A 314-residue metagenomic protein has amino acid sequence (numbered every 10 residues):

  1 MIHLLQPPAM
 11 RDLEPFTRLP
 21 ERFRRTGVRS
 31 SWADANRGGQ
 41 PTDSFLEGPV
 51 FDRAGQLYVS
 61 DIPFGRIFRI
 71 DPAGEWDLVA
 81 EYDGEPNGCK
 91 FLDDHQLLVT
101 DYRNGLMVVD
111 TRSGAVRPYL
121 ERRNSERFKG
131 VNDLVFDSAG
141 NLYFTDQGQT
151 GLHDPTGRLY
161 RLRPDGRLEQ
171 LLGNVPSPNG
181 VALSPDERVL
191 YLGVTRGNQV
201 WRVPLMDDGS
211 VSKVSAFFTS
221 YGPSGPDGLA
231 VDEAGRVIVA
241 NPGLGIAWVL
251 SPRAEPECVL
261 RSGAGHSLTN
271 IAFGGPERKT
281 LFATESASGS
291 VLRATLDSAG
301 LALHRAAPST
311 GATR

Functional and structural regions predicted by a protein language model:
M1-S31, R293-R314: Sequence/structural signature of beta-propeller modules and their immediately flanking N-terminal secretory/stalk
I2, P15-R66, G88: Beta-strand-rich domains and repeat architectures in extracellular enzymes and scaffolds, especially beta-propellers
G27, R37-A54, Y82-G105, N124-L142 (+7 more regions): Beta-rich, blade/repeat-based domains predominating in secreted/periplasmic proteins but also intracellular
S30-G39, G74-A80, R117-S125, R167-G173 (+2 more regions): A short beta-strand motif characteristic of beta-propeller blades
I62-P63, Y102, T150-T156, T195-N198 (+2 more regions): Short, solvent-exposed loop/turn segments at conserved positions within beta-propeller repeat blades
R66-F68, G105-M107, G157-Y160, Q199-W201 (+2 more regions): A short loop-to-beta-strand structural motif that recurs across blades of beta-propeller domains
I70-E75, D110-G114, L162-G166, P204-G209 (+2 more regions): Short loop/turn segments that connect beta-strands within beta-propeller blades
N198-Q199, V203-L205, S210-V211, F218-E255: Loop/turn-rich, solvent-exposed surfaces of beta-rich toroidal or solenoidal domains
